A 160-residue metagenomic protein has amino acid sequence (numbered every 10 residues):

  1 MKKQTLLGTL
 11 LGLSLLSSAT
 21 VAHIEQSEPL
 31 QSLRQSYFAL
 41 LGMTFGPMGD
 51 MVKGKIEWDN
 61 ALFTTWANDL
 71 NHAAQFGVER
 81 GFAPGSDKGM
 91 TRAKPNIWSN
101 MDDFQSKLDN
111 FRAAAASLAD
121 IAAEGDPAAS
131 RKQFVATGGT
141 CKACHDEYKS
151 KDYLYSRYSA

Functional and structural regions predicted by a protein language model:
M1-T9: Bacterial N-terminal signal peptides that target proteins for export
K3, A22-I24: Bacterial Sec-exported substrate-binding components of ABC uptake systems
T9-L15: Hydrophobic helical h-region of N-terminal Sec-dependent signal peptides in bacterial secretory/periplasmic proteins
S17-A19: N-terminal signal peptide c-region/cleavage motif recognized by signal peptidases
E25-A61, W66-A160: Sequence context surrounding c-type heme c attachment/ligation sites in exported
